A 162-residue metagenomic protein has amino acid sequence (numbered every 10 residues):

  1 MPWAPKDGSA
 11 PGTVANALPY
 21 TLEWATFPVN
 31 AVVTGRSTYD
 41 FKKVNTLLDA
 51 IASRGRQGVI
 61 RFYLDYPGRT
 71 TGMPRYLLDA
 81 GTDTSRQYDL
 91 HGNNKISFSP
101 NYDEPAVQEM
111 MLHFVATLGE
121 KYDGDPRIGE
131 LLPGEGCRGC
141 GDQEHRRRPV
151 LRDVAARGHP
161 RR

Functional and structural regions predicted by a protein language model:
M1-D103: N-terminal substrate-binding region of glycoside hydrolase catalytic domains
E23, Y63-D65, D83-R162: Polysaccharide-binding and catalytic clefts of secreted carbohydrate-active enzymes
